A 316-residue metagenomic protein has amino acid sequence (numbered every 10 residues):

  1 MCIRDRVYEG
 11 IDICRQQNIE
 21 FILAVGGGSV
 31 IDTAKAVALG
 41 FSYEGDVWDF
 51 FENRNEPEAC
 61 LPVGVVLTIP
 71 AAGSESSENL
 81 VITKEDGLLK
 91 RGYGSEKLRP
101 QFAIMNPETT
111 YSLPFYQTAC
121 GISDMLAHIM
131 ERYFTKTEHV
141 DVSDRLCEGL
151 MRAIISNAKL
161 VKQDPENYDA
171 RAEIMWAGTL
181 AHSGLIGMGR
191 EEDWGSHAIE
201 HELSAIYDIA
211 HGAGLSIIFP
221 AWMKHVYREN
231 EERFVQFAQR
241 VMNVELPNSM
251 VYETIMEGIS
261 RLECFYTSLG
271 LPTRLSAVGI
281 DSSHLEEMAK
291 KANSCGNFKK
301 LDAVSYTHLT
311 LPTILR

Functional and structural regions predicted by a protein language model:
M1-D5, T307-L315: Conserved small/polar residues in nucleotide/adenosyl-binding loops
I3-G45, L160-R171: N-terminal small/polar loop signature for handling phosphorylated ligands or for N-terminal nucleophile
I11, L98-A103, R190-H197: Acidic-glycine-rich active-site phosphate/pyrophosphate-binding loop
I31-K35, L39, V63-G64, S76-L80 (+9 more regions): Residues on a specific face of well-ordered alpha-helices
S42-H139, Q236-R240: A glycine/threonine-rich phosphate-anchoring loop and its flanking beta-alpha core in nucleotide/phosphate-binding
R132-R261: Active-site segments that bind and position negatively charged phosphate/pyrophosphate groups
P220-S305, L309: Mobile late-domain/C-terminal helix-loop "cap" segments that border catalytic sites or the cytosolic face
